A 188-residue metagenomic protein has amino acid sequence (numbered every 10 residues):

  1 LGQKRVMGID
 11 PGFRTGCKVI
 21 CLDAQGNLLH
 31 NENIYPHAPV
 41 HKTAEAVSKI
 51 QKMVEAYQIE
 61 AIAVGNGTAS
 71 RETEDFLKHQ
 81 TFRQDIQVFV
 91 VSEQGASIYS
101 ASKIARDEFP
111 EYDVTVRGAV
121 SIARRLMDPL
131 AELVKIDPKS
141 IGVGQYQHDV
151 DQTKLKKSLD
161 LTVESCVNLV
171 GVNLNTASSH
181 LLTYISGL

Functional and structural regions predicted by a protein language model:
L1-R5, A24, V47-K52, A56: Extended, highly charged clamp/arch subdomains and adjacent linkers that form or line substrate-binding channels
G2-L28, L126: Gly/Thr-rich phosphate-binding beta-strand-loop-beta motif of the actin/hexokinase/Hsp70
P11, A24-Q25, N33-I34, G67 (+3 more regions): Short, ordered loop/turn segments at secondary-structure junctions
G16-A24, N33-I34, T73-F76, Y99-A105 (+4 more regions): Short acidic, glycine/serine/threonine-rich loops at helix termini
C21-A44, I50: Short glycine-rich, Thr/Ser-proximal phosphate-binding strand/loop in the N-terminal lobe of ATP-dependent enzymes
E60-A69, F89: Short glycine-rich phosphate-binding loop at a beta-alpha junction
R83-G118: Conserved phosphate-binding/catalytic loops in two-lobed NTP-binding clefts
D107-L188: Long, highly charged, low-complexity intrinsically disordered interaction regions that mediate electrostatic DNA/RNA
